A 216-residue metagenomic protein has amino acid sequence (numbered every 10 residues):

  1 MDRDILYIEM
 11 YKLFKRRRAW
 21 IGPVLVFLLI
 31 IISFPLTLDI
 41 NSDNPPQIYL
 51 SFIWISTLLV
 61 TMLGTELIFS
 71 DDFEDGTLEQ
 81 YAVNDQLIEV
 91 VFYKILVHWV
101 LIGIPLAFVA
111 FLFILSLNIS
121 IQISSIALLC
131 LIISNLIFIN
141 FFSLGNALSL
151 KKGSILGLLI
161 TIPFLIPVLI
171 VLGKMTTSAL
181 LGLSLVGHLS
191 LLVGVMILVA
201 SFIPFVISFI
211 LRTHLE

Functional and structural regions predicted by a protein language model:
M1-P23: Aromatic- and glycine-rich beta-strand/loop motifs that create alpha-glucan
L13, M62-Q80: Transmembrane helix boundary and interhelical loop/hinge segments in multi-pass membrane proteins
Y49-E66: Long, hydrophobic alpha-helical segments
Q80-I88: Short helix-to-coil transition segments within interhelical loops that connect adjacent transmembrane helices
L87-I114: Selective transmembrane-helix segments that form parts of the transport pathway or gating/packing helices in multipass
I121, C130-I162, L215-E216: A structural motif at transmembrane helix-loop-helix junctions in multipass membrane proteins
G145-L191, V195-I197: Transmembrane helix segments
A200-E216: Junction motif at the cytosolic side of a transmembrane helix
